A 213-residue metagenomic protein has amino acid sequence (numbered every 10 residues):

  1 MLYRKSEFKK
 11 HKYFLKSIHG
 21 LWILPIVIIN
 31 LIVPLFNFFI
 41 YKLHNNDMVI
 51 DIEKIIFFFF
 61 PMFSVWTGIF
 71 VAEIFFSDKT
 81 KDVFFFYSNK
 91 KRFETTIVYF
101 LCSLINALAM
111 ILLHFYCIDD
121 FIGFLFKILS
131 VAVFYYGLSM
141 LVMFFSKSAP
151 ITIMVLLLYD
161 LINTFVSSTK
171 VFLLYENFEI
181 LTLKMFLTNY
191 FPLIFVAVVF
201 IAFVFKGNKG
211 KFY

Functional and structural regions predicted by a protein language model:
M1-F58, F63-I74, F144-A149, N163 (+2 more regions): Hydrophobic alpha-helical transmembrane segments
L35-F75, E94-L156: Secretory targeting signals
V83-K91: Short helix-to-coil transition segments within interhelical loops that connect adjacent transmembrane helices
T169-F186: Short, membrane-exposed interhelical loops at transmembrane-helix boundaries
